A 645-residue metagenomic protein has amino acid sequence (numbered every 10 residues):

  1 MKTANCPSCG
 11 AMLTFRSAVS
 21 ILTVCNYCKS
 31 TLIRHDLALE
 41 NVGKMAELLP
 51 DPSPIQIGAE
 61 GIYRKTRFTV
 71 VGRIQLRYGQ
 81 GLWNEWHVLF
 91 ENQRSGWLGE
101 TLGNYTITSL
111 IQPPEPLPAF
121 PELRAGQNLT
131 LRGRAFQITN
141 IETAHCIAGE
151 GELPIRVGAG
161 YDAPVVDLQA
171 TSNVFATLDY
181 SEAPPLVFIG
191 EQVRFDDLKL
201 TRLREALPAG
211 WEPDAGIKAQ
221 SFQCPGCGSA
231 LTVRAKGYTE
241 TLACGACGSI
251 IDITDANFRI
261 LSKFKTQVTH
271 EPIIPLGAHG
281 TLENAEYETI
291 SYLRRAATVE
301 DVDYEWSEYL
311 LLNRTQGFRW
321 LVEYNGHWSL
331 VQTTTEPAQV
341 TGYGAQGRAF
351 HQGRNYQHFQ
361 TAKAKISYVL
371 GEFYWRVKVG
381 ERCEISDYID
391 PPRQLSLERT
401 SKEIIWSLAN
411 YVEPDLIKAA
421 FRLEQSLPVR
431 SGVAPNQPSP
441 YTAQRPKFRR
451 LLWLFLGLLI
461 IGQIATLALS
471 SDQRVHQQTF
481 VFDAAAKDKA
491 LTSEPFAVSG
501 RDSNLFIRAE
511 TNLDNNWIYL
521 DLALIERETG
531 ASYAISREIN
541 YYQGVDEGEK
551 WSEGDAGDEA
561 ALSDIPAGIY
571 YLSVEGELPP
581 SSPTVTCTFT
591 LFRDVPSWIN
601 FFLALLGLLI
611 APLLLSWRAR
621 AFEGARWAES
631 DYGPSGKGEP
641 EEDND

Functional and structural regions predicted by a protein language model:
M1-S503, L578-D645: Mixed-charge, low-complexity intrinsically disordered regions
K2, Q220, S307, I518-L520 (+2 more regions): Envelope-exposed proteins and targeting segments
I74, L293, T511-L513, L524-E526 (+2 more regions): A mature extracytoplasmic/lumenal domain signature
W86, Y309, D546-E547, E559-I569 (+1 more regions): Low-complexity, Ser/Thr/Pro-rich intrinsically disordered linker/stalk segments at domain junctions
A490-S493, D502-F506, A534, G557-E559 (+2 more regions): Intrinsic-disorder/low-complexity, polar/charged segments enriched in Ser/Thr/Lys/Arg/Asp/Glu/Gln
L491, P495-A497, V545-P566: Beta-sandwich interaction modules
V498-N515, L520, L562, A567-E577 (+1 more regions): Hydrophobic beta-strand segments within beta-rich accessory/binding domains
W517-G554: Surface-exposed beta-strand/loop patches in noncatalytic accessory domains and peripheral targeting/linker segments
